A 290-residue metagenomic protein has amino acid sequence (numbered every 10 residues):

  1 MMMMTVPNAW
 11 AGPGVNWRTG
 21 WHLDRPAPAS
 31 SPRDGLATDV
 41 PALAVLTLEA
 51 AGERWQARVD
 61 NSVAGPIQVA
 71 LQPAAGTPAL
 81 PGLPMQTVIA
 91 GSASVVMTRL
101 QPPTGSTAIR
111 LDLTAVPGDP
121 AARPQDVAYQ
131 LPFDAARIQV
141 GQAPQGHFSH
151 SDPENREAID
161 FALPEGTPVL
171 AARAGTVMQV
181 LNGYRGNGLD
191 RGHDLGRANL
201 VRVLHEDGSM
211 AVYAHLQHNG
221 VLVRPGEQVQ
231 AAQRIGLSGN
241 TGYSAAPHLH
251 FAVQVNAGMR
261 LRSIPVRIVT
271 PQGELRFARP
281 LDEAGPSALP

Functional and structural regions predicted by a protein language model:
G20-G52: Low-complexity, acidic Ser/Thr/Pro/Gly-rich terminal tails and inter-domain linkers that flank the onset of structured
R58-G65: Asparagine-centered strand-capping/turn motif at beta-strand->loop junctions
G65-P73, A171: Short, hydrophobic/aromatic beta-strand segments
V88-R197: Surface-exposed, glycine-biased beta-strand/turn segments
Y129-D134, L170, L195-G196, V221-Q230 (+1 more regions): Acidic, glycine-rich catalytic/binding loops that coordinate metals and/or anionic ligands
P164, L170, G208-A232: Short histidine-centered loop motifs in beta-beta connectors
Y184-G192, S238-H250: Active-site loop architecture of trypsin-fold serine endopeptidases
V201, Q230-G242: Short hydrophobic beta/alpha edge segments that flank linear recognition/processing sites
